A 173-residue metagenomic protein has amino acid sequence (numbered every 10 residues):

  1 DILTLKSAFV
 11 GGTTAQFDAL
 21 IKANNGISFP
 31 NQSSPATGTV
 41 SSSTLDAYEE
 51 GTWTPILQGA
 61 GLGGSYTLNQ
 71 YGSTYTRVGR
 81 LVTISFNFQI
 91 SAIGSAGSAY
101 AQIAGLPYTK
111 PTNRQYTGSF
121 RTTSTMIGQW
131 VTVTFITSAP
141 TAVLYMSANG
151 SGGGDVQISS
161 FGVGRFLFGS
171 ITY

Functional and structural regions predicted by a protein language model:
D1, Y71-S73, V131: Residue-level detector of beta-strand structural context in well-folded domains
D1-T54, Q58, S85, A92 (+1 more regions): Intrinsic low-complexity, repeat-rich intrinsically disordered segments enriched in small/flexible residues
L5, R77, F135-T137: Generic beta-strand structural signal
S34-T44, T52-V78, N87-P111, G152-V163: Surface-exposed ligand/attachment interfaces on beta-rich extracellular proteins
V82: Substrate-binding and catalytic surfaces of secreted/luminal carbohydrate-active proteins
F88-P140, L144-M146: Terminal beta-strand-rich extracellular "head" domains that mediate receptor/glycan or other ligand binding
T141-Q157: Glycine-anchored, exposed beta-strand/edge motif detector
V163-Y173: Short, structured beta-strand segments at or near domain termini in extracellular proteins/domains
